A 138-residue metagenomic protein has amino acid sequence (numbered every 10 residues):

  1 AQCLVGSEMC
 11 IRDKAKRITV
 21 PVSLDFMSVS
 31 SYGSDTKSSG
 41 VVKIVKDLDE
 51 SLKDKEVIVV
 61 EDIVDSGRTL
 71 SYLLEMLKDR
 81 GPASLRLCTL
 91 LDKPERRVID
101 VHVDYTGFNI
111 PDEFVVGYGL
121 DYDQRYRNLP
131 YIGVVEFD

Functional and structural regions predicted by a protein language model:
A1-G6: Single conserved hydrophobic/aromatic residue that forms the stacking wall/gate of nucleotide- or nucleobase-binding
M9-C10: Active-site loops and adjacent core secondary-structure elements that bind or stabilize anionic groups
D13, Y72, M76: Active-site signature of alpha/beta-hydrolase-fold catalytic machinery across serine- and Asp/Cys-nucleophile hydrolases
R17-P21, R80-G81: Short helix-capping segments at alpha-helix termini
P21-V57, S66-Y72, I99: Short, glycine/charge-rich flexible loops or terminal/linker lids adjacent to PRPP-binding catalytic cores
I58-V59, Y118: Residue-level marker for buried hydrophobic side chains located in beta-strands that build the well-ordered beta-sheet
E75, D79-D138: PRPP-dependent phosphoribosyltransferase catalytic core
